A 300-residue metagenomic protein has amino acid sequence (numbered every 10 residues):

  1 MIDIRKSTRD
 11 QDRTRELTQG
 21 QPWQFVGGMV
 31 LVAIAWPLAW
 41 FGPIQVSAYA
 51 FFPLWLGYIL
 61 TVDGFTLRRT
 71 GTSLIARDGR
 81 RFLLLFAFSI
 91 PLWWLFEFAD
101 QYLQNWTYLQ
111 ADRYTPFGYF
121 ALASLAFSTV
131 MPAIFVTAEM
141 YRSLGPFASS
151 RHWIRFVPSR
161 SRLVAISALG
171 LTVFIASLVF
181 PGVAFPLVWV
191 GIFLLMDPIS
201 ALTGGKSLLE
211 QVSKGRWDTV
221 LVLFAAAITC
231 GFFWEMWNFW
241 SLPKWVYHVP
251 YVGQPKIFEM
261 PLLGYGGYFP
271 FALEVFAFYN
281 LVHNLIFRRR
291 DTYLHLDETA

Functional and structural regions predicted by a protein language model:
M1-A300: Aromatic-rich, lipid-facing transmembrane alpha helices and their immediate juxtamembrane interface loops in integral
